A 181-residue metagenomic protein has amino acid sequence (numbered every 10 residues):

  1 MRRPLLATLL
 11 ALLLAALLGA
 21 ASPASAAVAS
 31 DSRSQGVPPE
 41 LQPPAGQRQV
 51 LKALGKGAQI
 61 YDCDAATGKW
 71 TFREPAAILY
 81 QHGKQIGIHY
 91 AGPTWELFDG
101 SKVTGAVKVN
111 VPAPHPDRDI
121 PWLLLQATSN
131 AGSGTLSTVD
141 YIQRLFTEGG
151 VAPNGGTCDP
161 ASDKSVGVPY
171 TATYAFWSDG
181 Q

Functional and structural regions predicted by a protein language model:
M1-A26: Secretory targeting and sorting signals
A29-I60, T67-Q181: Primary mode marks residue(s) on the alpha4-beta5-alpha5 output face of response regulator receiver
